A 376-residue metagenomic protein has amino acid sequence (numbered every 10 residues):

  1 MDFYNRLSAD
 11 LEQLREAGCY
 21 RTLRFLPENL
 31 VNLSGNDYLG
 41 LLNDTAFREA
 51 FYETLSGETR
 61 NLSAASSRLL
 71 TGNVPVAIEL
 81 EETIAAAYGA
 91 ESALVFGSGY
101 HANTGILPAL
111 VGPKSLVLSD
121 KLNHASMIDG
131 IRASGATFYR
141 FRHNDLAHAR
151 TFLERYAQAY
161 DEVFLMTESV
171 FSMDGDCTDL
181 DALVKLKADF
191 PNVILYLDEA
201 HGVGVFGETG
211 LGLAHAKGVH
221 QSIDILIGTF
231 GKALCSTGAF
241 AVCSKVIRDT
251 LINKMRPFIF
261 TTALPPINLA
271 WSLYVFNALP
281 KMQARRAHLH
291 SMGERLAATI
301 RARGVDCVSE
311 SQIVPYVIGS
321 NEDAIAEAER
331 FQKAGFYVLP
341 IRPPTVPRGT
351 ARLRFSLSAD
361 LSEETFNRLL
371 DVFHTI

Functional and structural regions predicted by a protein language model:
D2-S63, V193: N-terminal "arm"/small-domain region of PLP-dependent enzymes with the aminotransferase-like
L41-L42, A287-E294, R301-G335, L357-A359: Conserved PLP-binding catalytic core of the aspartate aminotransferase-like
T45-E53, A86, K333, T345-I376: PLP-dependent enzyme catalytic core of the Aspartate aminotransferase-like
S56-S98: Conserved N-terminal alpha-helix of the aminotransferase class I/II PLP-enzyme fold
I106-A125, L146: Conserved PLP-anchoring active-site segment centered on the Schiff-base-forming lysine
Y139, H143-L197: Active-site phosphate-binding strand-loop segment of PLP-dependent enzymes
E208-T209, H215-T250: Active-site PLP attachment segment
A263-M282, H288, M292, R301: Structural motif of enzymes handling amino- and sulfur-group chemistry
